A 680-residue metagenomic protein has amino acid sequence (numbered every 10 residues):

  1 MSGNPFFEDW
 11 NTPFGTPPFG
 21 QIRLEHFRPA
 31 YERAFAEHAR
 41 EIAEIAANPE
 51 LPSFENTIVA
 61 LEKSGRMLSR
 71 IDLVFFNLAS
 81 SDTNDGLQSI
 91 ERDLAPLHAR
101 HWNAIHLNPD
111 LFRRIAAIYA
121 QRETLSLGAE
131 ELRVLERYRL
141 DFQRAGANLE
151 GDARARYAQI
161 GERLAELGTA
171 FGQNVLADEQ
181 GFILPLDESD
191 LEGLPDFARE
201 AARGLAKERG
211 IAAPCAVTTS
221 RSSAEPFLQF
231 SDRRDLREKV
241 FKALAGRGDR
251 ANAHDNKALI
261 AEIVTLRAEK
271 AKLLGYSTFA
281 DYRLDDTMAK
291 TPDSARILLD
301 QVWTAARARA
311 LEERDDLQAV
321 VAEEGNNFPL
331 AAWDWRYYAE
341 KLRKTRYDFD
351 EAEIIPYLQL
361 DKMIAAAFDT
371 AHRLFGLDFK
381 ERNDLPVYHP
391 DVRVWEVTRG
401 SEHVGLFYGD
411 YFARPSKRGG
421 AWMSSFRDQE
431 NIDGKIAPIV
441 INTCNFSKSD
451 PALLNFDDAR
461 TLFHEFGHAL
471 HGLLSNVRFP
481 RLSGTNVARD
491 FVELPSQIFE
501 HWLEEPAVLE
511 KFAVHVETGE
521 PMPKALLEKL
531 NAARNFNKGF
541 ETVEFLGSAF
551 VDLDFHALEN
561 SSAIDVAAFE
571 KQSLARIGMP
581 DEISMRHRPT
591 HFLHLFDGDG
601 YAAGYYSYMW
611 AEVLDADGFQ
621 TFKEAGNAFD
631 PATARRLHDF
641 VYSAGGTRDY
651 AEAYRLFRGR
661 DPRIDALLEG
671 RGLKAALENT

Functional and structural regions predicted by a protein language model:
M1-A202, F622: N-terminal helix-rich structural modules
M1-R23, P29, R33, P214-A216 (+12 more regions): C-terminal, non-catalytic "cap/extension" segments appended to globular domains
N11-H26, F75-L94, A116-Q159, T218-A258 (+7 more regions): Short His/Asp/Glu-rich catalytic/ion-coordination signatures at enzyme active sites or charged loops
P29-R33, E37, Q159, R163 (+5 more regions): A non-catalytic, amphipathic alpha-helix used as a structural packing/dimerization or gating element in enzyme scaffolds
A36, R40, E44-L51, M67-N84 (+24 more regions): Intrinsically disordered or highly flexible coil/loop and linker segments, enriched in small and charged/polar residues
E130, V134, R163-E166, Q173 (+8 more regions): Active-site-proximal, well-structured secondary-structure segments within enzyme catalytic domains
S222-A224, K270, G400-E402, Y411-R414 (+4 more regions): Short, glycine-/Ser/Thr-/acidic-enriched flexible segments
S447-L462: Short pre-active-site segment immediately N-terminal to the catalytic Zn-binding motif
